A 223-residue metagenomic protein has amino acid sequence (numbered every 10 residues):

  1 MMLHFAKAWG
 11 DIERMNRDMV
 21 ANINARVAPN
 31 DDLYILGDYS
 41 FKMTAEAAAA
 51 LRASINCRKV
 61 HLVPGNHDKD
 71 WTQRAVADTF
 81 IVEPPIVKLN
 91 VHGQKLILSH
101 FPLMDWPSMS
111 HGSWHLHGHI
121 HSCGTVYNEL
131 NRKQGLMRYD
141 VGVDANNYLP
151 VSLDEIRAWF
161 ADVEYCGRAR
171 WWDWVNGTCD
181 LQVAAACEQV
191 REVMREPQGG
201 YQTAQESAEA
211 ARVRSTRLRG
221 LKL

Functional and structural regions predicted by a protein language model:
M1-I86, V213-S215: Core catalytic region of metal-dependent phosphoesterases/phosphodiesterases, especially metallo-beta-lactamase-like
M43, W71, G112, G124 (+2 more regions): Residues at secondary-structure transition points
H61, A77-L181: Conserved beta-sheet core of the metallophosphoesterase superfamily
G65, L98, S113-H117, E196 (+1 more regions): Intrinsically disordered, low-complexity regions enriched for glutamine and histidine
A169-R212, T216-R217: Non-catalytic terminal accessory segments
L218-L223: Non-Sec secretion/translocation targeting segments of pathogen effectors
